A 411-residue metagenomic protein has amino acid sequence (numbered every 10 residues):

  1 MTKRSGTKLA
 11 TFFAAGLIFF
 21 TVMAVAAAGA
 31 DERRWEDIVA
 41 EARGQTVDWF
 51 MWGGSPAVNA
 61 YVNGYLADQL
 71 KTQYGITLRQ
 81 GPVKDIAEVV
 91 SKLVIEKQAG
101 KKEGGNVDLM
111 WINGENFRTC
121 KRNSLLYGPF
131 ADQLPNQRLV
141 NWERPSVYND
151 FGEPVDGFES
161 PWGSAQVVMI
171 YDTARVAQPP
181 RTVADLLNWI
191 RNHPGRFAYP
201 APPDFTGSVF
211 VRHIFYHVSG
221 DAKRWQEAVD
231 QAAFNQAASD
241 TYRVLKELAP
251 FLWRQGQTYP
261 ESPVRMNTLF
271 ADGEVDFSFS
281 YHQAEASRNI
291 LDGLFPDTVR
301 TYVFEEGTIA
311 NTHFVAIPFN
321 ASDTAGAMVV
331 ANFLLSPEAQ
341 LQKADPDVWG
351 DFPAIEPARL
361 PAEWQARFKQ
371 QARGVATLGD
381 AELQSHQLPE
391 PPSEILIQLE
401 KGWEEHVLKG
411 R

Functional and structural regions predicted by a protein language model:
M1-R43: Short, low-complexity disordered leader/linker segments with a strong preference for bacterial N-terminal type II
D31-R34, T268, V375-R411: Conserved C-terminal helix/tail region of periplasmic/extracytoplasmic solute-binding proteins
W35-R43, F50-T77, M169: Short, polar/charged alpha-helical segment
E41-R43, K101-G105, T119, F151-P154 (+6 more regions): Extracellular/periplasmic catalytic domains that process cell-envelope and extracellular macromolecules
W52-Y65, V83-V90, E103, V107-V264: Extracytoplasmic ligand-binding site segments that recognize negatively charged/polar headgroups
L93-K102: Short, well-structured alpha-helical segments in soluble
W253-N320, E363, R367: Extracytoplasmic/periplasmic substrate-binding proteins
T308, H313, I317-L383: Mature extracytoplasmic/periplasmic domains
